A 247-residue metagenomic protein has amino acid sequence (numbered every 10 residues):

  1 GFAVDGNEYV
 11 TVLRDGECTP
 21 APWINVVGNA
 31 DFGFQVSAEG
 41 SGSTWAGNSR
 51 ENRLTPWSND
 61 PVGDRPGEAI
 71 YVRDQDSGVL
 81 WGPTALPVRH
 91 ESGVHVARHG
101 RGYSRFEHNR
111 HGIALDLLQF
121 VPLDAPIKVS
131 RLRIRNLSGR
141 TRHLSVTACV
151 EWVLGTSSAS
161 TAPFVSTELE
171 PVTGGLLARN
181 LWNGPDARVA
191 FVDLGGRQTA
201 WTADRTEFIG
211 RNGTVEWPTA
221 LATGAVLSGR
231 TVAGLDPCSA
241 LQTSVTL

Functional and structural regions predicted by a protein language model:
G1-L247: Anionic coordination/interaction segments
